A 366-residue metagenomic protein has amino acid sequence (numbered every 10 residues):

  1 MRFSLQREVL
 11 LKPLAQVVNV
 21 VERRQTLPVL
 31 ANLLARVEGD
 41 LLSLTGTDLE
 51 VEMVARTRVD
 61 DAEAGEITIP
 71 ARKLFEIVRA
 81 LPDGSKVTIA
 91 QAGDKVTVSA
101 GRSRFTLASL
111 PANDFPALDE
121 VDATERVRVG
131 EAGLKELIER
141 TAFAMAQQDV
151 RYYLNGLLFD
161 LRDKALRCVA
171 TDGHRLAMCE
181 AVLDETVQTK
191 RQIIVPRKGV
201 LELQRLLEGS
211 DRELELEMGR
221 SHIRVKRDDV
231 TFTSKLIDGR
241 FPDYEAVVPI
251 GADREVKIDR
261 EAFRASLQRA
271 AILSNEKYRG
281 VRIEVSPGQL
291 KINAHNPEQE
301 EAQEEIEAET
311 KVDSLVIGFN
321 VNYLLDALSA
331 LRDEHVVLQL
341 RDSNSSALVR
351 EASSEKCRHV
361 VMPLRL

Functional and structural regions predicted by a protein language model:
M1-L366: Structural preference for solvent-exposed beta-strand-turn elements and adjacent flexible terminal/loop segments within
